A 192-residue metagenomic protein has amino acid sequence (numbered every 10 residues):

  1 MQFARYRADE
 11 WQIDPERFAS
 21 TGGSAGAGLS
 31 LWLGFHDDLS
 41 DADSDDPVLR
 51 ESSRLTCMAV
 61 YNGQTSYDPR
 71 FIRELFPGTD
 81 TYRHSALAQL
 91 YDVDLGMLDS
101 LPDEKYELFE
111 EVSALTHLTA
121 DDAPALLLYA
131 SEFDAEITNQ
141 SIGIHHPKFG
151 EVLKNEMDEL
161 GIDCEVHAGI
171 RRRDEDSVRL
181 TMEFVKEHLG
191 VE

Functional and structural regions predicted by a protein language model:
Q2-F76: Primarily recognizes the serine-hydrolase "nucleophile elbow" in alpha/beta-hydrolase and SGNH/GDSL folds
F3, G28-W32, R54, S113 (+3 more regions): Extracytoplasmic/secreted proteins, especially bacterial periplasmic and envelope-associated proteins
G34, P69-H117, A123, H145-H146: Mobile cap/lid helix-loop segments that gate and shape the active-site cleft of serine hydrolases
D43-D46, F109-T116, E151-V152: Alpha-helical scaffolding within the catalytic cores of extracellular/periplasmic polymer-degrading hydrolases
D45-V48, K105-Y106, N139-H145: Short, surface-exposed loop/helix-turn segments at secondary-structure junctions that function as lids/hinges flanking
E51-T56, T119-A125, L160-D163: Short, proline-enriched alpha-helix->beta-strand connector loops that line the catalytic pocket of alpha/beta-hydrolase
V60, A114-T119, A123-L128, E132: Extended amphipathic secondary-structure runs
A125-I137, S141, P147-E192: C-terminal catalytic histidine-bearing segment of alpha/beta-hydrolase fold enzymes
